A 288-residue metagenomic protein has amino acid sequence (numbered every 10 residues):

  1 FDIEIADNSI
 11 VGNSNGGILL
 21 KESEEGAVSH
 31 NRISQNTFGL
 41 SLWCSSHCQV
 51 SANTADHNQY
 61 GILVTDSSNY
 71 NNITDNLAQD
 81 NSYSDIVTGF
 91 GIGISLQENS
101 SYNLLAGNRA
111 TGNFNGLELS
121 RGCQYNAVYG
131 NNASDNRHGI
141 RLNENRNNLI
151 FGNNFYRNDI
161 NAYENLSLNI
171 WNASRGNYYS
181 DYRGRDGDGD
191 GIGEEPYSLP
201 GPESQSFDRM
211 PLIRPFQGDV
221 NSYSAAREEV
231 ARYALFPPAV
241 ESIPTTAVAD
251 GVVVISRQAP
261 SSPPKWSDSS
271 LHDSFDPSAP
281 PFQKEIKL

Functional and structural regions predicted by a protein language model:
F1-I3: Extracellular leucine-rich repeat
I5, E22-E24, V28, C44-S46 (+12 more regions): Parallel beta-helix/beta-solenoid
D7, G12, K21, A27 (+8 more regions): Intrinsically disordered, low-complexity segments
G12-S23, Q35-C44, H57-T65, S82 (+4 more regions): Extracellular beta-strand/beta-solenoid scaffold signature
D66, D75, G112, T246-A247: N-terminal compositionally biased, intrinsically disordered segments and leader/signal-like regions
L77-S84, Y182-G184: Short regulatory "switch" loops immediately downstream of catalytic or recognition motifs within protein catalytic
G89-F90, A106, Q124-G130, R146-L288: Acidic, glycine- and Ser/Thr-rich low-complexity intrinsically disordered tracts in extracellular/secreted proteins
